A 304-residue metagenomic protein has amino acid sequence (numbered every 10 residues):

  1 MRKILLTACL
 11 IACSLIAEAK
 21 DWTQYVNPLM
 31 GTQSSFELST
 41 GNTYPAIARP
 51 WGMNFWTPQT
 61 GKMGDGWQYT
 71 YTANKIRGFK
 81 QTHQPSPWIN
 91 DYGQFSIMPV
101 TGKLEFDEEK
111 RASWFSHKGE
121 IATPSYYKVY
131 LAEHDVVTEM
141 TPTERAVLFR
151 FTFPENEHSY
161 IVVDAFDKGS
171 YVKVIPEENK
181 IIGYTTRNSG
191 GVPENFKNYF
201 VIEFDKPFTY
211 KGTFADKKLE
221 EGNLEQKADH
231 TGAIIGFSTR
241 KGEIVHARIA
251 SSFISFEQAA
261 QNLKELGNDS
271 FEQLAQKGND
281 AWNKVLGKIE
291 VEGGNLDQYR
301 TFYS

Functional and structural regions predicted by a protein language model:
M1-I4: Positively charged n-region of N-terminal signal peptides that target proteins for export
C9-E18: Hydrophobic h-region of N-terminal signal peptides that target proteins for export in Gram-negative bacteria
K20-S304: Accessory carbohydrate-recognition regions in carbohydrate-active enzymes
